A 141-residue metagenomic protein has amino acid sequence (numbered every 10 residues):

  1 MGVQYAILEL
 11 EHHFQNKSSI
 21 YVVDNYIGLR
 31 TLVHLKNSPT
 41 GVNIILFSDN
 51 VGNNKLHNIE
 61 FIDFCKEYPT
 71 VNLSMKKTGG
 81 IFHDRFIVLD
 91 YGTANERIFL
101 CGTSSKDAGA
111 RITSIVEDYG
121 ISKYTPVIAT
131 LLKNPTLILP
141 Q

Functional and structural regions predicted by a protein language model:
M1-S18: Positively charged, amphipathic N-terminal segments that serve as targeting/anchoring signals
M1-V3, Y26-Q141: PLD/PLD-like phosphodiesterase catalytic module centered on the HKD motif
H13-I20, S38, E67: Short hydrophobic alpha-helical module
S18-V23, L46: Short hydrophobic beta-strand segments
